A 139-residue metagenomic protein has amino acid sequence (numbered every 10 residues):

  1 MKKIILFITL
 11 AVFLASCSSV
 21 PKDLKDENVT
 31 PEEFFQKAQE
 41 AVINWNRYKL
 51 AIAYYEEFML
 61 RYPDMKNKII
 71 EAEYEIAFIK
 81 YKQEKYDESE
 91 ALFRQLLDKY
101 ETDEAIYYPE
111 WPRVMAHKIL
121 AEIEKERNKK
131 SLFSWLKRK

Functional and structural regions predicted by a protein language model:
M1-S19: Sec-dependent bacterial lipoprotein signal peptides
C17-K139: Acidic, polar-rich low-complexity tracts and alpha-helical solenoid repeat scaffolds
